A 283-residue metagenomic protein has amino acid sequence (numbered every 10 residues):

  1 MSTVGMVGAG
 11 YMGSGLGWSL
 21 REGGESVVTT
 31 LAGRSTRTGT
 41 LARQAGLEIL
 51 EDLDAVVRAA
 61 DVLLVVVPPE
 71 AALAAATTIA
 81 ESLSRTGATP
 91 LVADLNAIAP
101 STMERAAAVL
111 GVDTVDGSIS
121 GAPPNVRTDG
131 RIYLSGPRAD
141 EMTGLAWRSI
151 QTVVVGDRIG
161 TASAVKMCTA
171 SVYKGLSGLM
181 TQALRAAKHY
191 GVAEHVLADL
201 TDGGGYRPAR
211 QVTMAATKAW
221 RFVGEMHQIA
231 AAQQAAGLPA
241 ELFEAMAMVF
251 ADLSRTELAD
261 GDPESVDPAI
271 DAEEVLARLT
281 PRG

Functional and structural regions predicted by a protein language model:
M1-V62: NAD(P)+-binding Rossmann beta1-loop-alpha1 motif at the extreme N-terminus of oxidoreductases
S26, E48, L91, D113 (+1 more regions): Conserved beta-strand segments of alpha/beta enzyme cores
V27, I49, T114-V115, G121 (+1 more regions): Hydrophobic beta-strand scaffold residues
L53, V62, P69-G130: Rossmann-like NAD(P)(H) cofactor-binding subdomain of soluble oxidoreductases
I98-K174: Rossmann-fold dinucleotide-binding core
V165-S265: Helical "substrate-binding/catalytic lid" subdomain of Rossmann-like NAD(P)-dependent dehydrogenases/reductases
L253-G283: NAD(P)-dependent dehydrogenase/reductase Rossmann-like domain
